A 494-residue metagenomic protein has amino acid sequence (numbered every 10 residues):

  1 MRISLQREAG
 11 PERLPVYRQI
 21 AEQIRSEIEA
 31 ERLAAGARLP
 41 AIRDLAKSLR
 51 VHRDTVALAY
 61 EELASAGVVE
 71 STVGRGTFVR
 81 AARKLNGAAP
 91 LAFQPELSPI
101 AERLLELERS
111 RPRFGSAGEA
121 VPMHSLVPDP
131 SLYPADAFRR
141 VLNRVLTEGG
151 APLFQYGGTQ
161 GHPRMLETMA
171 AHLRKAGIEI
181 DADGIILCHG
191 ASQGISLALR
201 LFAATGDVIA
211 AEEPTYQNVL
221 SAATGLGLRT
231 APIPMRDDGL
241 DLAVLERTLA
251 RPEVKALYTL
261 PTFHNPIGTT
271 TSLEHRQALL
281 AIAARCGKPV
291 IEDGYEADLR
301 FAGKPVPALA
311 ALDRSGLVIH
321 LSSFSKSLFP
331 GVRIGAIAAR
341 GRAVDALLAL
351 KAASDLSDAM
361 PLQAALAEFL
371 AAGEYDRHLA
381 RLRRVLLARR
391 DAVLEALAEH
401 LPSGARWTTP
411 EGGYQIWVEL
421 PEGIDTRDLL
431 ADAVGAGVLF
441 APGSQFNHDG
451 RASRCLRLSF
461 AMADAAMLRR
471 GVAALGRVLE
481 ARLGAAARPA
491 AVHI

Functional and structural regions predicted by a protein language model:
M1-R144, L348, A352-A359, A367-L370 (+10 more regions): N-terminal basic, amphipathic alpha-helical segments
E70-S71, I180, F440-A441: Short beta-strand "wing" residues that participate in macromolecule-binding interfaces
L142-G287, D298-S315, L386, A466 (+1 more regions): Conserved core of the PLP fold type I
R314-R384: Conserved core segment of the aminotransferase class I/II
F446-G450: AMP-binding (ANL) adenylation modules
